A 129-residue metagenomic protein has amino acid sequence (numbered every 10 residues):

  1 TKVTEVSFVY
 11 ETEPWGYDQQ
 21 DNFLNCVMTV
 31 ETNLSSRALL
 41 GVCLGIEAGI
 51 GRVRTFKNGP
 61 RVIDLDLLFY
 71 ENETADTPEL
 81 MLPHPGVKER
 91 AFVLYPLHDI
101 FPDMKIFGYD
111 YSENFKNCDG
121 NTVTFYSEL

Functional and structural regions predicted by a protein language model:
T1, Y10, E47-I50: Short amphipathic alpha-helical segments enriched in hydrophobics
T1-S7, P60: A short coil-to-beta-strand element that immediately follows conserved catalytic motifs
E5-E31: Short, charge-patterned binding micro-sites
W15-F23, L40-G41, G45-L129: Flexible, gly/pro- and Lys/Arg-enriched active-site loops
M28-L34, F69-N72: Short beta-strand-to-loop capping motifs
